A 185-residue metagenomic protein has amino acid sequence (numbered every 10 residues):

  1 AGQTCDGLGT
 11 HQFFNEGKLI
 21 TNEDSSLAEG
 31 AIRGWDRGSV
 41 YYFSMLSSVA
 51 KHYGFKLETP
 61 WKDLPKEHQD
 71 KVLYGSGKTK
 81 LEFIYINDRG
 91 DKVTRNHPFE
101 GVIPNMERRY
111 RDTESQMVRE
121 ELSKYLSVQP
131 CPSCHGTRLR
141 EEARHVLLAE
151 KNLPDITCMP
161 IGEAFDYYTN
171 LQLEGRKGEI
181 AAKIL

Functional and structural regions predicted by a protein language model:
A1-L185: Conserved phosphate-binding elements of NTP-dependent enzyme cores
